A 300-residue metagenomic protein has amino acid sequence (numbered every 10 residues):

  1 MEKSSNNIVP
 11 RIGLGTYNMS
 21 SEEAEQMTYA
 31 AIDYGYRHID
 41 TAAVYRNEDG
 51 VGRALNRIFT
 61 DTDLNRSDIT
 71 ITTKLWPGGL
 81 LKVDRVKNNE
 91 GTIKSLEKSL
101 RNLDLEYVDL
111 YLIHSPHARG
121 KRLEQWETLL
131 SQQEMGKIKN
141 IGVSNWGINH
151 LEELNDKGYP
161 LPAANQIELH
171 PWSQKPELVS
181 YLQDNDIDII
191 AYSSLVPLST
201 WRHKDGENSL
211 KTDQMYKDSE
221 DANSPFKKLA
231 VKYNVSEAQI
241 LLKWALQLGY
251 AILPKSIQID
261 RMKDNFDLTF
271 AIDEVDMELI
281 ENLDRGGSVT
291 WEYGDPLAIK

Functional and structural regions predicted by a protein language model:
M1-I69, L195-L198, L297-I299: N-terminal binding-site loop/beta-alpha segment at the start of enzyme catalytic domains that lines or forms
K3-S4, G52-R66, L100-D104, S131-Q133 (+2 more regions): Acidic (Asp/Glu)-rich catalytic clusters
N18-E23, A42-G50, G78-K87, H117-K121 (+2 more regions): Acidic-and-aromatic substrate-binding clefts and catalytic sites of carbohydrate-active enzymes
S20-I32, R85-L103, E124, N149-L151: Short, acidic/polar
R37, E106-D109, K139, A163: Short acidic/polar active-site loop segments enriched in Thr and Asp
N65-L80, L110-P116, N145: A short, structured active-site edge motif that brings together acidic residues
E90-L112, S131-M135, I187: CE4/NodB-like, metal-dependent polysaccharide N-deacetylase domain that modifies extracellular/periplasmic N-acetylated
P116-K300: Beta/alpha (TIM)-barrel catalytic core signal, keyed to glycine-rich beta->alpha loops juxtaposed to Asp/Glu that bind
